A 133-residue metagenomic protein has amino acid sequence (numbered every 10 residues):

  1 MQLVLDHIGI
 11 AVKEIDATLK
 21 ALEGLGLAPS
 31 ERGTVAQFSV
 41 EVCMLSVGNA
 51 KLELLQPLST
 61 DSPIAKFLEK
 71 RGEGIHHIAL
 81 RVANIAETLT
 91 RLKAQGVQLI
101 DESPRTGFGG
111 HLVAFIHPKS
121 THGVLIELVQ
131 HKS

Functional and structural regions predicted by a protein language model:
M1-A17, E73-V82, K132-S133: N-terminal beta-strand motif that seeds the catalytic metal site of vicinal oxygen chelate
Q2, A21, A28, R32 (+2 more regions): Interaction-mediating elements
E14-P29, A94-Q95: Amphipathic alpha-helical segments
L25, L54, L58-K66, K70-G72: Conserved secondary-structure micro-motifs at functional edges
T34, C43-G48, L52-E53, L80 (+1 more regions): Vicinal oxygen chelate
G48-L52, S59-D61, I85: Short, charged/polar surface micro-motifs in flexible loops or helix N-caps
K66-A94: Short, solvent-exposed interaction modules
